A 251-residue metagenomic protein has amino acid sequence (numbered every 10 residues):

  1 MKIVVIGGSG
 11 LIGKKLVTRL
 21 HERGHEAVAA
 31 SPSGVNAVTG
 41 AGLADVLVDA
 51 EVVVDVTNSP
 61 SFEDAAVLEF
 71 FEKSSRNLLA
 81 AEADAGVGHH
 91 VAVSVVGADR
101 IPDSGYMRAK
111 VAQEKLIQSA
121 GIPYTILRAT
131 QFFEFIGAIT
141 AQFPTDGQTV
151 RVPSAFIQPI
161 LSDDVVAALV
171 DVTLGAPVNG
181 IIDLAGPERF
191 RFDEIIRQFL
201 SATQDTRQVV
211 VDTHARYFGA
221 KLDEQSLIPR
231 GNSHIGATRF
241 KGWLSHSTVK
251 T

Functional and structural regions predicted by a protein language model:
M1-R23: N-terminal Rossmann NAD(P)H-binding glycine-rich loop of SDR-like oxidoreductase domains
I3, G10-L11, D163-T251: Mid/C-terminal beta-alpha module of Rossmann-like enzyme folds, strongest in SDR-family dehydrogenases/epimerases
V4, V28, T125: Conserved beta-strand positions in the Rossmann-like core of class I SAM-dependent methyltransferases
I6, L68-E72, P102-V111, A155-D163 (+2 more regions): Short-chain dehydrogenase/reductase
K14, H21-A85, V96-P102: NAD(P)H-binding glycine-rich loop region in Rossmannoid oxidoreductase-like domains and their noncatalytic homologs
K15, R19, A81, L116 (+3 more regions): Rossmann-fold NAD(P)-dependent oxidoreductase module
S59-P144: Glycine-/Pro-rich loop/turn segments that contact NAD(P) or position catalytic residues in Rossmann-like domains
Y124-T125, A138-I160, D164: A conserved pocket-lining segment of Rossmann-fold NAD(P)-dependent short-chain dehydrogenase/reductase
